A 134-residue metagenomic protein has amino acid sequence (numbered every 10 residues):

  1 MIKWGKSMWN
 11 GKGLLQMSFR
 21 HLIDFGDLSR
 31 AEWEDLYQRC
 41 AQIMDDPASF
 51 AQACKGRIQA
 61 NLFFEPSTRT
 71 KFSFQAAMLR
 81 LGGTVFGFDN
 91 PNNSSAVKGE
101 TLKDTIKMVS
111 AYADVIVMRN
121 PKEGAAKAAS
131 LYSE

Functional and structural regions predicted by a protein language model:
W4, W9-F72, A76: Positively charged, low-complexity intrinsically disordered leader regions
Q52-E134: Phosphate/diphosphate ligand-binding glycine-rich loop within oxidoreductases
